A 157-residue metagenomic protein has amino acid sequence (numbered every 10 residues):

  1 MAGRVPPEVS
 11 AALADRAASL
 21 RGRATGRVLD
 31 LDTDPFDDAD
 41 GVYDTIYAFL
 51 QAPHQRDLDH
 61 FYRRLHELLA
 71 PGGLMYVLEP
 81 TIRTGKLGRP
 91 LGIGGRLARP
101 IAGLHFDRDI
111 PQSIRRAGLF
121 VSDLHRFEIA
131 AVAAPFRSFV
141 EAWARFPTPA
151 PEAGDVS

Functional and structural regions predicted by a protein language model:
G3-G26: Conserved alpha-helix/loop element of class I SAM-dependent methyltransferases that forms part of the SAM/SAH-binding
F36-I46: A short acidic, Gly/Pro-enriched loop at the edge of an enzyme's catalytic core that lines a small-molecule cofactor
D59-P71: A short glycine-rich, Lys/Arg-flanked "PGG" loop and its adjoining helix->strand segment in the class I
G72-P80: Conserved beta-strand signature within the Rossmann-like core of class I S-adenosyl-L-methionine
P80-G85, I129: Short "lid" loop at the C-terminus of a central beta-strand within the Rossmann-like core of SAM-dependent
K86-P100: Short, glycine-/aromatic-enriched active-site segment of Class I SAM-dependent methyltransferases
A102-G118: Short alpha-helix
R126-S157: Core SAM-dependent methyltransferase catalytic element
